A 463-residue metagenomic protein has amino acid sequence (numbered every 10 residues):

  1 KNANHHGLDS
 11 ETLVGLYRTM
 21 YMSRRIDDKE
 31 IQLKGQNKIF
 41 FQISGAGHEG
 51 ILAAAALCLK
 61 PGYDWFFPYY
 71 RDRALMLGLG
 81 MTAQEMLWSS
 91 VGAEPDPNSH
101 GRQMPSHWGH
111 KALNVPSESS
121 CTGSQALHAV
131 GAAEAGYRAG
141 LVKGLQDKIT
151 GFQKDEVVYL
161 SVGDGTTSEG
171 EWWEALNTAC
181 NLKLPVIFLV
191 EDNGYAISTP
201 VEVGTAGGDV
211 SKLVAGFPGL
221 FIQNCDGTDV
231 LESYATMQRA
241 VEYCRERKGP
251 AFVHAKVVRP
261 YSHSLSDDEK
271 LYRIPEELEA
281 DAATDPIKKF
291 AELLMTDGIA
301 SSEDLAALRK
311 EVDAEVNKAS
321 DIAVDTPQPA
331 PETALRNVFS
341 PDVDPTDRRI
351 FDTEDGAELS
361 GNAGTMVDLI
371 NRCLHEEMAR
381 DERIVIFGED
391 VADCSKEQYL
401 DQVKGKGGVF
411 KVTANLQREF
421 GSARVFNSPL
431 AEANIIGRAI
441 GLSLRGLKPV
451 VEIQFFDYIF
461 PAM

Functional and structural regions predicted by a protein language model:
K1-I51, A255, P260-S262, S266-F420 (+1 more regions): Conserved acidic/glycine
R25, L57-D64, M378-R383, E419-S422 (+1 more regions): Short, solvent-exposed loop/edge-beta patches enriched in aromatic
R25-D28, Q32-L182, P200-P218, R445: Cofactor-binding active-site loop characterized by glycine-rich and histidine/acidic residues
Q42, F67, S161, I187-L189 (+7 more regions): Structured core elements
A53, L113-N193, G227-E242, K396-M463: Thiamine diphosphate
Y137-G140, G144-K154, G207-R239, A282-R309: Conserved thiamine diphosphate
G194-P200, L220-D226, K270-E279, E303-L305 (+1 more regions): Short beta-alpha connecting loops at secondary-structure transitions that line or flank enzyme active sites
E242-F252: Long, amphipathic alpha-helical stalk/connector segments used for oligomerization, subunit docking, or mechanical
